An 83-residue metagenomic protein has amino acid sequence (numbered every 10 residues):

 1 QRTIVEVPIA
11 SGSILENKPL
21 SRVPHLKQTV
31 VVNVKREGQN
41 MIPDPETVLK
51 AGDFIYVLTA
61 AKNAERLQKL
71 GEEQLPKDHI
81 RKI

Functional and structural regions predicted by a protein language model:
Q1: Anionic-ligand-binding alpha/beta catalytic cores of soluble enzymes and soluble regulatory domains that recognize
V5-G71, H79: Cytosolic Rossmann-like ligand/nucleotide-binding regulatory domains
L75-I83: Short peripheral tails and domain-boundary helices/loops at the edges of structured domains
